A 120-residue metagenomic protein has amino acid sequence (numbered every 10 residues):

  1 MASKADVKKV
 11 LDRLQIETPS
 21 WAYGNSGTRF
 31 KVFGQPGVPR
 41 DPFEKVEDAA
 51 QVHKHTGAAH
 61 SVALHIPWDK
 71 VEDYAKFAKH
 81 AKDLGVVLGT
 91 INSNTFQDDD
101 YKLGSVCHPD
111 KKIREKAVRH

Functional and structural regions predicted by a protein language model:
M1-H120: N-terminal pre-domain/capping segments
